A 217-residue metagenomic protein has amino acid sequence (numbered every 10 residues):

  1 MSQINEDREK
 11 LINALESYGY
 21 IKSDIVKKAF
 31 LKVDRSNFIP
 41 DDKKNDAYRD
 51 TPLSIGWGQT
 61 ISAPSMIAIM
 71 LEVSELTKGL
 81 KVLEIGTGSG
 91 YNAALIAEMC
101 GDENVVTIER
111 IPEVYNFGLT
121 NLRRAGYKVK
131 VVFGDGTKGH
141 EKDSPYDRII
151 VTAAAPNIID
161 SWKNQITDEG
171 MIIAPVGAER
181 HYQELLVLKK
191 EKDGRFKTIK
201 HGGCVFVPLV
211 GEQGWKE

Functional and structural regions predicted by a protein language model:
M1-L83, T87, Y91-M99, V114-A125 (+3 more regions): Class I SAM-dependent transferase core
T60, T152, I172-A174, A178 (+3 more regions): Extracellular beta-propeller repeat domains
E75-F196: Conserved nucleotide-cofactor-binding alpha/beta core module
